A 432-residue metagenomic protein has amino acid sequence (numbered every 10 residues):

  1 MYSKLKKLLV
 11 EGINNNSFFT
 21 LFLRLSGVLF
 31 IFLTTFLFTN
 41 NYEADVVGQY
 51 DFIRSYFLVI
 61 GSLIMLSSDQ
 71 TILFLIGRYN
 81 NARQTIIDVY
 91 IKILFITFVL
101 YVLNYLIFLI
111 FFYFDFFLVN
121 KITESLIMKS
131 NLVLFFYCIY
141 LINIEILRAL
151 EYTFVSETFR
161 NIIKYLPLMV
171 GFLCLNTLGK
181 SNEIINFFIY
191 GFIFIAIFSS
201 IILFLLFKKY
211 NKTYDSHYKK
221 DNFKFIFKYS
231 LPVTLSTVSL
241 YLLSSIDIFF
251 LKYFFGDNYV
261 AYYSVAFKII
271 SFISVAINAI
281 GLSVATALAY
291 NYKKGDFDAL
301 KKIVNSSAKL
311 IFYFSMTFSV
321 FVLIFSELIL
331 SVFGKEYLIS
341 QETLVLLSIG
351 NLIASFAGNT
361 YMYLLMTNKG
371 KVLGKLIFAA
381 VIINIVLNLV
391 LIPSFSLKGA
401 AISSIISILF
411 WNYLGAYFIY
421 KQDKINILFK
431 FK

Functional and structural regions predicted by a protein language model:
M1-I13, K121-I122, L178-G191, S200-S244 (+3 more regions): Interhelical loop/hinge segments that connect adjacent transmembrane helices in multipass membrane
L9, N14, V46, F112-S130 (+3 more regions): Interfacial segments at transmembrane-helix termini and the short loops linking adjacent helices
E11-D69, L73, V133, K228-N258 (+3 more regions): Signature of the first transmembrane helix
N16-G27, I53, S62-F112, S125-L126 (+1 more regions): Membrane-water interface segments that mark the loop-to-transmembrane alpha-helix transition
Y50, R54-S62, S236-L240, S244 (+5 more regions): Transmembrane helix-bundle signature of multi-pass secondary active exporters and lipid flippases
I64-N81, A149, I270-G295, K301 (+1 more regions): Helix-loop junctions and terminal segments of transmembrane helices in multi-pass membrane transport/translocation
L75, Y137-F159, I349-L376: Membrane-interface junctions at transmembrane-helix termini in multi-pass inner-membrane proteins
M128, T158-K209, A379-I383, L397-Y420: Hydrophobic alpha-helical transmembrane segments
